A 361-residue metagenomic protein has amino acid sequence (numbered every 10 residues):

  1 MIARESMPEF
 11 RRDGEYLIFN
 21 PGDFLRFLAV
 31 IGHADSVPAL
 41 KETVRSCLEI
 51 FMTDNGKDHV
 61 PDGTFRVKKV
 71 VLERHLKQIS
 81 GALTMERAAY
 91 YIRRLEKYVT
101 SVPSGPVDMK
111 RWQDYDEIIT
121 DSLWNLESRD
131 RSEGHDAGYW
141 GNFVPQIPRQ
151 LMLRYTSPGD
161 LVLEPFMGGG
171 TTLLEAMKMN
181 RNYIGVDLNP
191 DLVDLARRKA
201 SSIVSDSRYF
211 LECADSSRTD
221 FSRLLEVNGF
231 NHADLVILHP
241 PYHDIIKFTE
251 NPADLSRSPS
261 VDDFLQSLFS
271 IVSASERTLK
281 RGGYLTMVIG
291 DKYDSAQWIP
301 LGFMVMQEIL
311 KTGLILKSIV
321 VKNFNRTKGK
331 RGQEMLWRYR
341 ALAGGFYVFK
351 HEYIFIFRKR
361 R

Functional and structural regions predicted by a protein language model:
M1-R361: Class I S-adenosyl-L-methionine-dependent methyltransferase catalytic core
